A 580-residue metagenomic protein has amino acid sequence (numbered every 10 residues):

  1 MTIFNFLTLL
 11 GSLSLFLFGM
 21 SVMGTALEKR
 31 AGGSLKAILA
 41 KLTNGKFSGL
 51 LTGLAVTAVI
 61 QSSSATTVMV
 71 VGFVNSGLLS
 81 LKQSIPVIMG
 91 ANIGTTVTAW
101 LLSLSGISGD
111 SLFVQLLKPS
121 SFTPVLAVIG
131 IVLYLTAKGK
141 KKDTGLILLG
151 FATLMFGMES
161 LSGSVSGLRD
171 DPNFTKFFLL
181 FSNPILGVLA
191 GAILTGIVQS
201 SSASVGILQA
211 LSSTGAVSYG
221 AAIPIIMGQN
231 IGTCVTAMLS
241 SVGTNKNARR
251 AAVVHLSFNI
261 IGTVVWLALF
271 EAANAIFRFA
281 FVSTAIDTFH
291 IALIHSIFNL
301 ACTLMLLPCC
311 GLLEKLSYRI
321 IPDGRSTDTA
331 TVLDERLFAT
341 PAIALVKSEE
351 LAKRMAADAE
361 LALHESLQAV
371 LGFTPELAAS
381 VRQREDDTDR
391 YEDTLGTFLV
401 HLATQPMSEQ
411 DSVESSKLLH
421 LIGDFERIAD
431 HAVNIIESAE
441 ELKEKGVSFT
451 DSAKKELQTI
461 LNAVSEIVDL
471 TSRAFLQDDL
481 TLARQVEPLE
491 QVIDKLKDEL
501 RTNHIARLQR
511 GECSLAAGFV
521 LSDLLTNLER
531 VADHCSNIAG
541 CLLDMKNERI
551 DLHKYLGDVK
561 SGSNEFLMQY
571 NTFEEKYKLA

Functional and structural regions predicted by a protein language model:
M1-K46, L146-I193, L211-T214: Helix-loop-helix hairpins and the membrane-proximal interhelical loops of multi-pass alpha-helical transport proteins
M1-L7, G109-S121, F174-L179, G220 (+1 more regions): Interfacial loop-to-helix junctions that mark the boundaries of transmembrane helices in multi-pass membrane
L9-V22, G53-T57, V125-T136, G150-L161 (+3 more regions): Hydrophobic core segments of alpha-helical transmembrane domains in multi-pass membrane transport and ion-translocation
G24-E28, V56-A65, V165-S166, L194-A203 (+2 more regions): Short helix-coil transition sites and intra-membrane helix breaks within transmembrane domains of multi-pass
G45-M69, P184-I207: Hydrophobic alpha-helical transmembrane segments of multi-pass integral membrane proteins, predominantly secondary
V59-T66, I85-L102, P119-T123, L154 (+5 more regions): Membrane-embedded alpha-helical segments of transport systems, primarily multispan ion/solute transporters
M69-S84, I88-A91, A99-S121, M158 (+6 more regions): Membrane-interfacial helix-loop connectors
L79, S105, V217, G243-R249 (+3 more regions): Cytosolic, long alpha-helical scaffolding segments
